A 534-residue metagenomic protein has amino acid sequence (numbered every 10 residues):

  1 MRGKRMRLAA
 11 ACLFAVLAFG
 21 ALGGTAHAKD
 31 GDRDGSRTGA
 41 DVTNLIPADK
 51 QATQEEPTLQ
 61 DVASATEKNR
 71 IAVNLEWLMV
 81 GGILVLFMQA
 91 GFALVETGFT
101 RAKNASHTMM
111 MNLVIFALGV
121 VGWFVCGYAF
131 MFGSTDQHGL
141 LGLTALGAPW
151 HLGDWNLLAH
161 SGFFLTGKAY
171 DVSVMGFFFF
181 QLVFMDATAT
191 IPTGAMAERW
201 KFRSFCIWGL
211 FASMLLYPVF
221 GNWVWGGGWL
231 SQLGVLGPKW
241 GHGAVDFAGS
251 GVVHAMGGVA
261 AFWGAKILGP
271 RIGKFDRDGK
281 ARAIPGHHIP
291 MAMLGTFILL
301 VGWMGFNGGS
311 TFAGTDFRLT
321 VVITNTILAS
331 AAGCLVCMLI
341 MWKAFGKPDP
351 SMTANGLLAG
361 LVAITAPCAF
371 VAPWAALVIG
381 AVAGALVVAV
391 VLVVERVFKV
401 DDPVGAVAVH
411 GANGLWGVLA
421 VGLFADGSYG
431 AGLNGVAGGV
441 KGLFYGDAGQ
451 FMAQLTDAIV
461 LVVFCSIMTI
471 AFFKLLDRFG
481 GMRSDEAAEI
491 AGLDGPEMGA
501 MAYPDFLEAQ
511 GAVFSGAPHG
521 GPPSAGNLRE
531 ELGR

Functional and structural regions predicted by a protein language model:
M1-C12: Bacterial N-terminal signal peptides that target proteins for export
A11-A21: Bacterial N-terminal signal peptides
L22-A28: Sec/Tat signal peptide C-region and signal peptidase I cleavage site
K29-R534: Glycine- and aromatic-enriched membrane alpha-helices
